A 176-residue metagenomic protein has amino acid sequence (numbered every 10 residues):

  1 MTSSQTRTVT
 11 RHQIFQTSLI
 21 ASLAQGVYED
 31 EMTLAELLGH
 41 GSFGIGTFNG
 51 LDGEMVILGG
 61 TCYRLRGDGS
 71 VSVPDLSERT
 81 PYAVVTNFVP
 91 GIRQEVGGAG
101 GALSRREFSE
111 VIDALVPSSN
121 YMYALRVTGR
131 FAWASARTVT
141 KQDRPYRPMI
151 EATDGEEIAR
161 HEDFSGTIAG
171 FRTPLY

Functional and structural regions predicted by a protein language model:
M1-I45: Intrinsically disordered, low-complexity, charge-biased terminal/linker regions in eukaryotic proteins
Q5, L37, Q94, E107 (+1 more regions): Generic, low-specificity signal for short hydrophobic/alpha-helical stretches with a mild N-terminal bias, encompassing
I14-L19, A24-G26, A83-F88, P145-E157: A broad, low-specificity signal for short, low-complexity segments enriched in glycine/proline and polar/charged
S18, Q25-E29, A35-L37, Q94-G100 (+2 more regions): N-terminal start-of-chain detector that recognizes signal peptides and the immediate post-cleavage beginning
G26-P81: N-terminal low-complexity or amphipathic/hydrophobic leaders
E31-T33, G41, V84, F88 (+2 more regions): Alpha-helical context
I57-W133: N-terminal, charged amphipathic alpha-helical interaction modules
A102-P174: Long, positively charged binding patches that form subdomain-scale interaction surfaces for polyanionic ligands
